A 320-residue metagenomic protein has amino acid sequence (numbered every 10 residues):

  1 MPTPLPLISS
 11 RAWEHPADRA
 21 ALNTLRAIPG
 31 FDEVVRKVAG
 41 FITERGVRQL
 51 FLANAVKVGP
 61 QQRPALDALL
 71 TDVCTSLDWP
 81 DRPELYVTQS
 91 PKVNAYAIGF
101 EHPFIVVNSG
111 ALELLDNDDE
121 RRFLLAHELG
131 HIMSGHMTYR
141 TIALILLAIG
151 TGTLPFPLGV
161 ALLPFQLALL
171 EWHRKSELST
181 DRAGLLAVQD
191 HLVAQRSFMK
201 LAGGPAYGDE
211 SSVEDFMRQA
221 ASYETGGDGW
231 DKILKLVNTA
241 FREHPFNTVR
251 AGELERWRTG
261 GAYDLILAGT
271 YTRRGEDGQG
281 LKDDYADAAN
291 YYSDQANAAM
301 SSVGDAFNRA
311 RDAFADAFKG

Functional and structural regions predicted by a protein language model:
M1-E101, D264-G320: Hydrophobic or amphipathic, alpha-helical segments that drive membrane association/targeting
I28-G46, I142-A168, T225-F241: Alpha-helical membrane-targeting segments
G30, V87-G99, L185-D287: Active-site-proximal gating segments in proteases and membrane effectors
K57-Q61, A65, V106-F123, E171-R174: Short pre-active-site segment immediately N-terminal to the catalytic Zn-binding motif
A68, D72-T75, F123-L124, H131 (+1 more regions): Short amphipathic alpha-helical coupling elements at transmembrane boundaries
L70, V107, H127, T180 (+1 more regions): Divalent metal-coordination and catalytic microenvironments
L129-A148: Catalytic Zn2+-binding segment of zinc metalloproteases
T151-E210: Metalloprotease/metallohydrolase-associated module, dominated by Zn2+-dependent proteases
